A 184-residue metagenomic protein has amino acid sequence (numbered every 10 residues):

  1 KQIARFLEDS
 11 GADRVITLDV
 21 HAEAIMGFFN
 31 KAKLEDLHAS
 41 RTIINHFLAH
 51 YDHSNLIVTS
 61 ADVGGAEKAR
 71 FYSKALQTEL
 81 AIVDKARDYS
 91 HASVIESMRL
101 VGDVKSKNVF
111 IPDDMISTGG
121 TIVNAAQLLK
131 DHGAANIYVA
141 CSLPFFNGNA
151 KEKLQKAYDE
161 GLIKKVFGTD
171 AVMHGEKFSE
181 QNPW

Functional and structural regions predicted by a protein language model:
K1-W184: PRPP-associated nucleotide enzymes
